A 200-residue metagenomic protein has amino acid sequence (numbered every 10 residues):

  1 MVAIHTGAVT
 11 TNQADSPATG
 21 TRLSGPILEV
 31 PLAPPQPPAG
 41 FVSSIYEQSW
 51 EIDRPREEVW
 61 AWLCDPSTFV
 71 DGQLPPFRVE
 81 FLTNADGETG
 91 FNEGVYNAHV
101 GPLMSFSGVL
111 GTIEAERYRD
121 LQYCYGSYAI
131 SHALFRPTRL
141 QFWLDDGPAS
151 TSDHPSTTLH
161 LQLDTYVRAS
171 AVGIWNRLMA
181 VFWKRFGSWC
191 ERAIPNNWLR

Functional and structural regions predicted by a protein language model:
V2-E88: Hydrophobic ligand-binding cavity/cleft-lining segments
G7, N12-A18, G87-Y96, E116-Y128: Short, hydrophobic/aromatic-rich segments at coil-to-beta transitions
N12, D71, V100-S156, D164-Y166: Hydrophobic-ligand binding "helix-grip"
A33-P37, Y96-N97, S127-H132: Short, P/G- and charge-enriched loop/turn segments at secondary-structure junctions
I45-Y46, R78-V79, N92-G94, C124-Y128 (+1 more regions): Short structured motifs
Q48, L159-L163: Short, hydrophobic/aromatic-enriched beta-strand segments in well-ordered soluble domains
V59-F69, Y96, L110, L121-Y125 (+2 more regions): Hydrophobic pocket/interface hotspot
D164-R200: A conserved amphipathic terminal alpha-helix motif
